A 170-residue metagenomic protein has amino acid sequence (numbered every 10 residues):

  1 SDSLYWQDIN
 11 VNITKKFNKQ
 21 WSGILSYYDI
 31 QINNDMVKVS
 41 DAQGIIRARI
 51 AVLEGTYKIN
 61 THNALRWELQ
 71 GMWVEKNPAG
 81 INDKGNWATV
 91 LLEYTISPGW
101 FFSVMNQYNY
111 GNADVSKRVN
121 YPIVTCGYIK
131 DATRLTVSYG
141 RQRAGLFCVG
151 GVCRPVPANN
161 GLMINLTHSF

Functional and structural regions predicted by a protein language model:
S1-F170: Exposed, low-structure sequence patches enriched in small/polar residues
